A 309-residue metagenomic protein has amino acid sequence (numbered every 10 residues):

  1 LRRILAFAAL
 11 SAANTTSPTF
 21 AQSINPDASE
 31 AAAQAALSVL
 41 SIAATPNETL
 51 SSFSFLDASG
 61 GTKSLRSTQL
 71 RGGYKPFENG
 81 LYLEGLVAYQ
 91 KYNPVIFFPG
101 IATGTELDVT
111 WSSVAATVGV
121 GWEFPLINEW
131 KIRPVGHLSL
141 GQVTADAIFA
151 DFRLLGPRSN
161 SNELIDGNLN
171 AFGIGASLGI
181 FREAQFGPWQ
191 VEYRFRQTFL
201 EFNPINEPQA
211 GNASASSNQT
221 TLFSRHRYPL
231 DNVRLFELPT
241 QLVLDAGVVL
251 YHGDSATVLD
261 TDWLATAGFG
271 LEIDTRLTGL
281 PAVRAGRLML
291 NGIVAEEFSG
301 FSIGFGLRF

Functional and structural regions predicted by a protein language model:
L1-L5: Bacterial N-terminal signal peptides that target proteins for export
A6-T15: Bacterial N-terminal signal peptides
F20-A102: Short glycine/proline- and aromatic-enriched beta-strand/turn motifs that initiate or cap beta-hairpins
S23-P26, F77-F223, V248-H252, A256-L264: Outer-membrane pore/translocation modules
S41-A43, G80-L86, K131-V135, Q190-R194 (+4 more regions): Residue-level detector of the transmembrane beta-barrel scaffold of outer-membrane proteins
T49-Q69, T110-S112, D260-D274: Generic detector of solvent-exposed, compositionally biased contiguous segments
G72-P76, V120-F124, L178-F186, H226-L230 (+3 more regions): Residue-level signature of outer-membrane beta-barrel architecture
P208-F309: Outer membrane beta-barrel transmembrane domains
